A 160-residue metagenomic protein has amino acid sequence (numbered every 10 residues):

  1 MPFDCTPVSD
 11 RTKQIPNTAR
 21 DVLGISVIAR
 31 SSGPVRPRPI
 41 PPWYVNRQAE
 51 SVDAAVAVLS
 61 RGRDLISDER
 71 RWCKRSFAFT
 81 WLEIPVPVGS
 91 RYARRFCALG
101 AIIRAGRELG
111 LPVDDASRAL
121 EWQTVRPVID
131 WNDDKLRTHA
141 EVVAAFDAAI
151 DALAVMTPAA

Functional and structural regions predicted by a protein language model:
M1-L99, I103-A160: Domain-length accessory/inserted modules outside core catalytic folds
